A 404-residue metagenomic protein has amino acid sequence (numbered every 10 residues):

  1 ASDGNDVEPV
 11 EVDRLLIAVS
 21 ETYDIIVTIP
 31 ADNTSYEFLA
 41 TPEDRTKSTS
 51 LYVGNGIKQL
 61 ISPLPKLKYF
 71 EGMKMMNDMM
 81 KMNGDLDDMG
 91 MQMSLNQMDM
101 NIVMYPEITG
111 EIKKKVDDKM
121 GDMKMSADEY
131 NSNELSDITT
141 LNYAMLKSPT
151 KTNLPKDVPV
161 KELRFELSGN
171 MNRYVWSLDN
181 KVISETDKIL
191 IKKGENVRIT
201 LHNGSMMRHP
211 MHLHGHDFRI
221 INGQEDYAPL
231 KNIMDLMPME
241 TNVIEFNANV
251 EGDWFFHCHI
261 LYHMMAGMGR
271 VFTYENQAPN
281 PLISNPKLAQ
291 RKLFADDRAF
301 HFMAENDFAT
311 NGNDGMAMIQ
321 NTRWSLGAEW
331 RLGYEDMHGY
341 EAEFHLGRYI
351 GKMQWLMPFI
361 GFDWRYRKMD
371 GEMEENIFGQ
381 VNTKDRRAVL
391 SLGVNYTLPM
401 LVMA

Functional and structural regions predicted by a protein language model:
A1, A18-A40, T150-S168, S184-L213 (+2 more regions): Beta-strand cores of secreted/periplasmic/IMS beta-sandwich domains, seen most often in copper-related folds
A1-Y105, E225-D235: Histidine- and aromatic-rich segments of cupredoxin/plastocyanin-like copper-binding domains
R45, N170-N172, F218, H263-M265 (+2 more regions): Structural signature of outer-membrane beta-barrel domains
N55-I57, F272-N276: Interdomain boundary/hinge segments at the C-termini of tandem beta-sandwich modules
I57-M207, D217, K287-Q290, A317: Edge beta-strand plus adjacent loop/short-helix module at the start of the mature soluble/periplasmic domain
Y69, P279-A299: Pro/Ala/Gly-rich low-complexity, hydrophilic intrinsically disordered segments
H202, M206-R208, H216-E251, F255-H257 (+2 more regions): C-terminal soluble interaction/assembly domains
L293-D314, N321-A404: Outer-membrane pore/translocation modules
